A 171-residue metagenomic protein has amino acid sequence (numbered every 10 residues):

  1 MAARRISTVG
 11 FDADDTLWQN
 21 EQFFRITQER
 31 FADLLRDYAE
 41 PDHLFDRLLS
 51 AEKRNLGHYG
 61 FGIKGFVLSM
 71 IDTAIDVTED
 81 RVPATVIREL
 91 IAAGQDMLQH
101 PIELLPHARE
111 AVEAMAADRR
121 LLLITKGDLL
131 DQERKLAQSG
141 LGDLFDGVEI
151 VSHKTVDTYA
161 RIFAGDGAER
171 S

Functional and structural regions predicted by a protein language model:
M1-R47: Active-site neighborhood of HAD-like aspartate-dependent phosphohydrolases
T8-G10, L122, S171: Hydrophobic "anchor" residues on beta-strands that sit immediately upstream of conserved functional sites
D14, D146-G147: Receiver (REC) domain switch/active-site residues of two-component response regulators
F24-A32, V67, I71, L129: An amphipathic alpha-helix signature
H43-D96: A metal-dependent, Asp-based hydrolase signature
A84-A93, M97-E103, A108-S139, V148-K154: Substrate-recognition element of Asp-dependent hydrolases with the DxDx(T/V) motif
G142: Conserved H-loop
T155-S171: Conserved Lys-Pro-Asp/Glu-containing loop-to-beta segment of HAD-superfamily phosphomonoesterases, centered on
